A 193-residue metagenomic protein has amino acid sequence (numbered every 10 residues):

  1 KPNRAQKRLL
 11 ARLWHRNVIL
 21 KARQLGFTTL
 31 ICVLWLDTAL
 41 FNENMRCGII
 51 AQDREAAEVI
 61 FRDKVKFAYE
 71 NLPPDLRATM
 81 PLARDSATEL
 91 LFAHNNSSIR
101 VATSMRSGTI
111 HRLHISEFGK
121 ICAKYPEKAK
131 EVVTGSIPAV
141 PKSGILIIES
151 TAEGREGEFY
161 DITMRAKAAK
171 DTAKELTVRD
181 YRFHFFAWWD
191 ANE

Functional and structural regions predicted by a protein language model:
K1-E193: Phosphate/NTP-binding elements of NTP-utilizing enzymes
